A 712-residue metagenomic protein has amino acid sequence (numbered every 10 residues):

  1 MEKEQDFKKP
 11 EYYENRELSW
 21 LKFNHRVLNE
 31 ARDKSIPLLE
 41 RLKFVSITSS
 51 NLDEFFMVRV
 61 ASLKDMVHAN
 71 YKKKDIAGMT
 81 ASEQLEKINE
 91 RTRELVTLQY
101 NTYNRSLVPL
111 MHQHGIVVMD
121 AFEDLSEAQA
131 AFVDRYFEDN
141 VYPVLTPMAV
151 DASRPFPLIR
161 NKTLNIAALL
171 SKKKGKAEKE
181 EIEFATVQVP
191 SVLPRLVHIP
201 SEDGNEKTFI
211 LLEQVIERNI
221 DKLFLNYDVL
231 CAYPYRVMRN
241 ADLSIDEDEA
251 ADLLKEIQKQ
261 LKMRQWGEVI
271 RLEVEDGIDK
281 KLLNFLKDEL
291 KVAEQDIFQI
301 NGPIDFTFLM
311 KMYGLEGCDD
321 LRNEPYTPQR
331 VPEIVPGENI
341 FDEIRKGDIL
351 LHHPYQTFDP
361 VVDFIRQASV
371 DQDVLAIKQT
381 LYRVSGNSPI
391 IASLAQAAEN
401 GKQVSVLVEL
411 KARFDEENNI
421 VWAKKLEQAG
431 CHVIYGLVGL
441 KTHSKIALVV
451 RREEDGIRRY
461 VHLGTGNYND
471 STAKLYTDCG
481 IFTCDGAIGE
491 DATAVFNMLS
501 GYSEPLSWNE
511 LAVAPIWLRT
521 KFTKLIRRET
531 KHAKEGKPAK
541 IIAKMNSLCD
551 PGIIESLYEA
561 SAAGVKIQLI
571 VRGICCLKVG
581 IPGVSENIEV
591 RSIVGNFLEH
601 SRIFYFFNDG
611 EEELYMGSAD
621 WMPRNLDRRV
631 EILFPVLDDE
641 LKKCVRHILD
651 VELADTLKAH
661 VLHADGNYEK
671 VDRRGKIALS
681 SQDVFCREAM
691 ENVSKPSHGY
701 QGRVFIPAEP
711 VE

Functional and structural regions predicted by a protein language model:
M1-I541, E559-A563, C575-E712: N-terminal localization/anchoring segments of enzymes in phospholipid and broader phosphate metabolism
N546: Cofactor-pocket helix-loop regions in the catalytic cores of large enzyme subunits
P551-I554, Y558: Glycine/threonine-rich ATP-lid/beta-loop region of ATP-binding domains
K566-I570: Hydrophobic alpha/beta core scaffold segments
